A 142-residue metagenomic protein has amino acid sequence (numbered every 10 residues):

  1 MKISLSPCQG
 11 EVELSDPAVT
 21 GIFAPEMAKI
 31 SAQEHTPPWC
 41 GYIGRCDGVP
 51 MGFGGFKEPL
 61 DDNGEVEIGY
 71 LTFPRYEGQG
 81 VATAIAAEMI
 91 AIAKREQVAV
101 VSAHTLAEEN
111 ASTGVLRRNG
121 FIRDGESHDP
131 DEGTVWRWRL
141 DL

Functional and structural regions predicted by a protein language model:
Q9-E67, D141-L142: Acetyl-CoA-dependent GNAT
R45, G69-G78, L106: A short, internal acetyl-CoA/4′-phosphopantetheine-binding micro-motif in the GNAT/acyltransferase core
D62, E109, P130-T134: Short acidic/glycine-enriched loop/turn segments that link adjacent beta-strands
E67, L71, A84, V100 (+1 more regions): Amphipathic alpha-helical recognition patches that constitute DNA-binding helices
T72, G78-A91, G114-R118: Conserved acetyl-CoA-binding loop-helix of GNAT-fold acetyltransferases
R95-T105: Conserved GNAT acetyl-CoA-binding A-motif
A103-T113: Conserved beta-strand-loop-alpha-helix junction that forms the acyl-donor binding cleft
H104, G120-R139: Conserved catalytic-core motifs of GNAT/GCN5-like acyltransferases
